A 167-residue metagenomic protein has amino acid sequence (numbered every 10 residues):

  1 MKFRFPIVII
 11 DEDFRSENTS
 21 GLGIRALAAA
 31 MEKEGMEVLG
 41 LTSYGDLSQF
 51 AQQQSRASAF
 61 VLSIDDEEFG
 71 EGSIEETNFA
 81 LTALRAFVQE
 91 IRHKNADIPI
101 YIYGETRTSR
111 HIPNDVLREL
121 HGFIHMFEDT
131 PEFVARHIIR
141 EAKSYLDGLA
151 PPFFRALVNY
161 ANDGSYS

Functional and structural regions predicted by a protein language model:
M1-R4, N95: Short, flexible coil/linker segments at domain boundaries that flank nucleotide/cofactor-interacting
F3-M31, G40, F60: Conserved acidic segment of CheY-like receiver
E12, G40-T42, Y101-Y166: Output/docking surface of receiver
G21, Y44-G45, R56-D97, E105-I112: Conserved phosphotransfer microenvironments
G21-M31, F87, H111-L120: Short, aromatic/basic amphipathic alpha-helical patches
E37-L47: Conserved Asp/Asn-Gly motif in the active-site loop of CheY-like receiver
S48-Q54: Short amphipathic alpha-helix with an adjacent loop that forms part of the alpha/beta core around
